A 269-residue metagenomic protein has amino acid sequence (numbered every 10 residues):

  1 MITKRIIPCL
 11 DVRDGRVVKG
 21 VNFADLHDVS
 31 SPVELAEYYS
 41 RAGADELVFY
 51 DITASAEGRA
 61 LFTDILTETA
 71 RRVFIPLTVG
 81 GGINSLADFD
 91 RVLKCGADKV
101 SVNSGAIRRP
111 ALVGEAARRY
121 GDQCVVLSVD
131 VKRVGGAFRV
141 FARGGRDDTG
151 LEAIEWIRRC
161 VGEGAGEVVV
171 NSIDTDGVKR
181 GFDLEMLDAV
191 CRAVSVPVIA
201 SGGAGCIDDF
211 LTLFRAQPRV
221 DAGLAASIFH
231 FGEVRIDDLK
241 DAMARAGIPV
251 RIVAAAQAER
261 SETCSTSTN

Functional and structural regions predicted by a protein language model:
R5-C9, E46, F74-T78, K99-S101 (+5 more regions): Structural preference for beta-strand elements that scaffold enzyme active sites
D11, Y39, L47, V79 (+7 more regions): Conserved, mostly hydrophobic/aromatic
V12-D14, V18-K19, A97-T175: Conserved anion-binding
E46-D64, S104, V169-G181: Glycine-rich, proline-tolerant flexible connector loops at the mouths of alpha/beta enzymes
T53, L61-D122: Glycine/small-residue-rich loop that forms an oxyanion/phosphate-binding "nest" at active or ligand-binding sites
A60-T67, P110, G150-I154, R180-A189: Charged helix-capping and loop-helix junction motifs
V73, L77-K99, E185-A222: Catalytic cores of alpha/beta
V113-Y120, F214-A254: C-terminal helical cap(s) of enzyme catalytic domains, especially alpha/beta-barrels
